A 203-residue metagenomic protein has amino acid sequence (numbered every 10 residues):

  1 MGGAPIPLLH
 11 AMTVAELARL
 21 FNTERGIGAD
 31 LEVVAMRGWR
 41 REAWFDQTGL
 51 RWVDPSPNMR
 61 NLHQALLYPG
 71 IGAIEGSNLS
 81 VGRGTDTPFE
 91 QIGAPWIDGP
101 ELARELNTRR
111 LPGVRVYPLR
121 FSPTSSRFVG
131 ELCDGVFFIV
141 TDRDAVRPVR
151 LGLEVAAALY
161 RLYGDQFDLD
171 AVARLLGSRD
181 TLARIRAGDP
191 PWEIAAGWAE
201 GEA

Functional and structural regions predicted by a protein language model:
G2-I71: Conserved anion/nucleotide-ligand pocket segment
L17-E24, G76-L79, L102-L106, S122-S126: Intrinsically disordered, low-complexity boundary segments flanking structured domains
G26, G82-T87, E131-C133: Short gly/pro-enriched beta-turn/loop segments at secondary-structure junctions
L31-E32, F89-E90, V114: Structural motif
H63-E75, Y117-P123: A general structural motif
G70-R110: Oxyanion-binding "anion nests"
G93-G197: Conserved functional hotspot residues or short segments at active or partner-binding sites across diverse domains
W198-E202: Short amphipathic alpha-helical coiled-coil/interface segments
